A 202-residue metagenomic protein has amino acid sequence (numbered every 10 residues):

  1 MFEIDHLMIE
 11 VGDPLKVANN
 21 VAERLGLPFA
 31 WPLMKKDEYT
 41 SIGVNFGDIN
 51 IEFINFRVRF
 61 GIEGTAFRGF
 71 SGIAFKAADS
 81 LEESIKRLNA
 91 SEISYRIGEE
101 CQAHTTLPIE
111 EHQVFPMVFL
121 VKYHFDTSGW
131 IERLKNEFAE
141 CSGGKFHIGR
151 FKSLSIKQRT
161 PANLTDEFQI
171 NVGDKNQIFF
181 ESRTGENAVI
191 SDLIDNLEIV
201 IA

Functional and structural regions predicted by a protein language model:
M1-L27: Hydrophobic, proline/glycine-rich low-complexity stretches
E3-G12, I42-V44, I62-L88, G144-R159 (+1 more regions): Vicinal oxygen chelate
P14, F125-S128, P161: Short, solvent-exposed loop/turn segments at secondary-structure junctions
A18-A66: Glycine/small-residue-rich interface belts in oligomeric ring/scaffold proteins and their assembly partners
F56-I62, L81, K122-W130: Short, basic, helix/turn surface patches
I85-G149, D166-A202: Vicinal oxygen chelate
Q158-E167: Short amphipathic alpha-helix segments
